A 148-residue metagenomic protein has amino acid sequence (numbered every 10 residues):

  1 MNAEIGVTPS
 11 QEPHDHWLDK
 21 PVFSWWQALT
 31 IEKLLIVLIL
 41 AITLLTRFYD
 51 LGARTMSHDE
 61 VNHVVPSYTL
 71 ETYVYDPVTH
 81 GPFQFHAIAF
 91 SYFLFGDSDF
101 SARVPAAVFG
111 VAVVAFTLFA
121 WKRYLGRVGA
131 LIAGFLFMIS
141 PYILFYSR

Functional and structural regions predicted by a protein language model:
M1-R148: Membrane-integral, polyisoprenol-dependent glycosyltransferases of the GT-C/oligosaccharyltransferase superfamily
